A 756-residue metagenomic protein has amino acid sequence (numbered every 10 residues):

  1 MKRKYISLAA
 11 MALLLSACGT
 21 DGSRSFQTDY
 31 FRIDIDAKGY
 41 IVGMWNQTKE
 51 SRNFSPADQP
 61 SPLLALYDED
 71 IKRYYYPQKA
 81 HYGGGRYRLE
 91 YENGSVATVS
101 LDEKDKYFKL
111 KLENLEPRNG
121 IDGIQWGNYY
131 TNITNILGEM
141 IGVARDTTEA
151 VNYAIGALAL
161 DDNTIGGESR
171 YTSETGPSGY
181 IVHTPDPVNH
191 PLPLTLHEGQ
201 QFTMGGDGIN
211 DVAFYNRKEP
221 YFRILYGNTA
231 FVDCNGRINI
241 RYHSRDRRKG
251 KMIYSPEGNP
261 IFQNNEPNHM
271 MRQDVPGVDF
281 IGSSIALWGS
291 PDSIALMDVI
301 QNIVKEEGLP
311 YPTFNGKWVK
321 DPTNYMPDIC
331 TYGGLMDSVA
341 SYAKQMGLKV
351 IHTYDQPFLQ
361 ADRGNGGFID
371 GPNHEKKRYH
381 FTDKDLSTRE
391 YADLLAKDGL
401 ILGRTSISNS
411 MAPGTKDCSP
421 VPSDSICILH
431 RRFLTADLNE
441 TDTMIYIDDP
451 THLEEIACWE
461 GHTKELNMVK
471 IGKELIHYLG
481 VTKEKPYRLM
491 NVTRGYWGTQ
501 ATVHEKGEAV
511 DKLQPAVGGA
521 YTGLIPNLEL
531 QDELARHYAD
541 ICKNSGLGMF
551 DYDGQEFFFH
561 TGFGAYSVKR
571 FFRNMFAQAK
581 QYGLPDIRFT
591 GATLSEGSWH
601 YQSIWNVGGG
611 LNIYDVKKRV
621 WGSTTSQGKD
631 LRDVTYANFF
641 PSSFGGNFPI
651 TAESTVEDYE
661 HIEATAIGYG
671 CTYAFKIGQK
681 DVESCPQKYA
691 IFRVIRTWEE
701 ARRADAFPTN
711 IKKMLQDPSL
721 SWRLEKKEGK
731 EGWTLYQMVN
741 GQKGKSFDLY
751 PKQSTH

Functional and structural regions predicted by a protein language model:
S16-A17: C-terminal motif of bacterial Sec signal peptides marking the signal peptidase cleavage site
F26-Q360, L394-L402, M549, Q679-V682 (+1 more regions): Carbohydrate-recognition beta-sandwich/jelly-roll modules in extracellular/periplasmic carbohydrate-active proteins
K38, A97-Y107, G120-N135, L453-K473 (+1 more regions): Extended Gly/Ser/Thr-rich low-complexity repeat segments, especially those forming or decorating extracellular
L112, L534-Q578, G591, E660-G670 (+2 more regions): Active-site and adjacent substrate-binding regions of carbohydrate-active enzymes
P312-R431, Q514-A539, K543-R570: Aromatic-lined carbohydrate-binding/catalytic grooves of carbohydrate-active enzymes
Y391-R404, S410, C427-I428, Y669-H756: Carbohydrate-binding surfaces of carbohydrate-active enzymes
S408-A501: Autoprocessing Asn-cyclization modules and mimics
S419-I426, A516-E533, A577-S684: Glycan-recognition surfaces
